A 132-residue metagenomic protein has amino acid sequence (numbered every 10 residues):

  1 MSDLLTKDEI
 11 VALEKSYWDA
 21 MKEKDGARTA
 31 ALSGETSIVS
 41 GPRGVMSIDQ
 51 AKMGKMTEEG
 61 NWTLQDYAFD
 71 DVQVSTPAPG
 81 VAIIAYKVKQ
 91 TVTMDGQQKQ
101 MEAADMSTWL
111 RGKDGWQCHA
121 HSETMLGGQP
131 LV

Functional and structural regions predicted by a protein language model:
M1-A31, I38-V132: A beta-strand edge to alpha-helix "cap/lid" segment located at domain peripheries
